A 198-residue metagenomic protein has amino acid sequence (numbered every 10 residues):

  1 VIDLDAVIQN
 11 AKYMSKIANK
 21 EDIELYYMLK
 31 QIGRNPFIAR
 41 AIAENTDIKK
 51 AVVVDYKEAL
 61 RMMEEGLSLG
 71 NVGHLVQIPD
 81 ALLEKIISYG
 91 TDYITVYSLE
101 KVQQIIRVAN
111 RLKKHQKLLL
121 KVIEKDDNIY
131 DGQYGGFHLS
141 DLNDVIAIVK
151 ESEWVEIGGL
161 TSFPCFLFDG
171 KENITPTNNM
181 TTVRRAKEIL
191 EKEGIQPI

Functional and structural regions predicted by a protein language model:
D3-V7, I94, H138, E172-N179: Residue-level preference for long, well-ordered alpha-helices that form the structural scaffold of enzyme catalytic
L4-V7, M14-D22: N-terminal, Lys/Arg-enriched amphipathic/low-complexity engagement segments that precede the first folded domain
D5, Q9-K12, E100-Q103, S140 (+3 more regions): Short, contiguous clusters of charged residues that form electrostatic/catalytic patches at enzyme active sites, used
M14-I17, I38, V72-L75, T182-L190: Alpha-helix-loop-beta-strand connector modules within alpha/beta enzyme cores
S15-A18, A109, V149, E153 (+1 more regions): Structural signal for hydrophobic packing residues in well-ordered secondary-structure cores of soluble enzyme domains
E24-G170: Active-site-proximal beta-alpha core segment in soluble small-molecule metabolic enzymes
K171-I198: C-terminal active-site-proximal or functional interface alpha/beta core segments in diverse enzymes
